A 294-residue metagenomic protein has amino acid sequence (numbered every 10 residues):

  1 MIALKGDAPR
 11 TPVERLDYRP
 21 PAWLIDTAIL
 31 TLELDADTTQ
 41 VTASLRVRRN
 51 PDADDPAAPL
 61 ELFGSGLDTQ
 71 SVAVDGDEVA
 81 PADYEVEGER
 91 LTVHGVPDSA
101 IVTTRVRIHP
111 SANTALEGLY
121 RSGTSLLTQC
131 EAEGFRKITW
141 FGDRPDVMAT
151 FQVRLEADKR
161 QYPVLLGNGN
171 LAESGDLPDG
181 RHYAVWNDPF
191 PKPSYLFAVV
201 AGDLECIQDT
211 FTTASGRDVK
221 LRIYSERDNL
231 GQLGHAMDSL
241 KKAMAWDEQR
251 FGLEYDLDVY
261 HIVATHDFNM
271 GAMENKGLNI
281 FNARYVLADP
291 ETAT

Functional and structural regions predicted by a protein language model:
M1-Q40, D52, Y120-Q129, F141 (+1 more regions): N-terminal, polar/Ser/Thr-rich
E14, A22, Q70, Q208-F211: Mature, function-bearing regions of proteins
I25-L32, E87-V93, F135-T139, G167-N170: Short structured motifs
T39-V47, L155: Short, well-ordered beta-strand segments enriched in hydrophobic/aromatic residues
N50-L60, G64-S122, D143, P178-H182: A surface-exposed beta-strand-loop module
P59, G76-P97, Q129-I138, E226 (+1 more regions): Aromatic/His-enriched, Gly/Pro-containing loop or helix-boundary segments that lie immediately adjacent to catalytic
E131-E133, F141-T294: Hydrophobic helix-coil surface modules that form long, contiguous segments used for peptide/substrate interaction
